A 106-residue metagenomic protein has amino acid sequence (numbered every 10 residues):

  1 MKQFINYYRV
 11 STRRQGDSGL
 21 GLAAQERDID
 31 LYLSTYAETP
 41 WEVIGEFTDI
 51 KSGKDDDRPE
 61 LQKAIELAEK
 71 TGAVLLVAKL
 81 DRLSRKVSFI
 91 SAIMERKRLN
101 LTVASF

Functional and structural regions predicted by a protein language model:
M1-F106: Short, structured surface patches at the beginning of a domain
